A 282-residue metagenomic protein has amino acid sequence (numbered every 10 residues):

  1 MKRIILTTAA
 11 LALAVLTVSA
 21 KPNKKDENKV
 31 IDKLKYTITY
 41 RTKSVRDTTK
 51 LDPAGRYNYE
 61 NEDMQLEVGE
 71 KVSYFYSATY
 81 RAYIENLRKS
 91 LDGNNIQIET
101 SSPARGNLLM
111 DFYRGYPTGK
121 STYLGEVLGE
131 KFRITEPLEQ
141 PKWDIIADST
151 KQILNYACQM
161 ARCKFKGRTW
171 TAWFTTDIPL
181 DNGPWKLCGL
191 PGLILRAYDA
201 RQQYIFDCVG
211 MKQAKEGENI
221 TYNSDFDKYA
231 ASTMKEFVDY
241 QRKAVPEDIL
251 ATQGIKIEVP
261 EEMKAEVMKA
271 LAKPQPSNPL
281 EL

Functional and structural regions predicted by a protein language model:
M1-K29: Bacterial Sec-dependent N-terminal signal peptides
K21-K142, D148-T150, A157, Q203-L282: Extracellular or lumenal secretory-pathway regions
F132-F174, P179-G183: Extended beta-strand-rich segments in extracellular/periplasmic secretory proteins, especially within noncatalytic
A161-N223: Gly/Pro-enriched, hydrophobic low-complexity segments that function as extracytoplasmic propeptides/linkers
